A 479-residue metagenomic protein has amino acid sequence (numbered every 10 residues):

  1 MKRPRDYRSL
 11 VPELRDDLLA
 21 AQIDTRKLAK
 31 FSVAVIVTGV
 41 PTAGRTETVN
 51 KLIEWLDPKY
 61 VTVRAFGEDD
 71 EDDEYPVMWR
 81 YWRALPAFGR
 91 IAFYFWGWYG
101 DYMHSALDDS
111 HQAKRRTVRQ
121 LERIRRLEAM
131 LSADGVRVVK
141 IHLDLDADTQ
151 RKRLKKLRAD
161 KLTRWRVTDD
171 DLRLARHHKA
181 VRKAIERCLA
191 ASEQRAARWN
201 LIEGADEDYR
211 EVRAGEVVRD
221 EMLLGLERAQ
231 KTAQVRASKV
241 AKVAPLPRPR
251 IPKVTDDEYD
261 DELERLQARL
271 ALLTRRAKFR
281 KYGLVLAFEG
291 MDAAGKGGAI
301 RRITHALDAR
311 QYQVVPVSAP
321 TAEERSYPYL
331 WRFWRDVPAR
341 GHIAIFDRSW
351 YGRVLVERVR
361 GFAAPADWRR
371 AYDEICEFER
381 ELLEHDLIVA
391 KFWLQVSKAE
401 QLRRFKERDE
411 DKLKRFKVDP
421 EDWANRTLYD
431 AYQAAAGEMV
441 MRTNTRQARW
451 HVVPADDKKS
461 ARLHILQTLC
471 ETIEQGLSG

Functional and structural regions predicted by a protein language model:
M1-G479: Glycine-rich phosphate-binding loop of ATP-dependent small-molecule kinases
